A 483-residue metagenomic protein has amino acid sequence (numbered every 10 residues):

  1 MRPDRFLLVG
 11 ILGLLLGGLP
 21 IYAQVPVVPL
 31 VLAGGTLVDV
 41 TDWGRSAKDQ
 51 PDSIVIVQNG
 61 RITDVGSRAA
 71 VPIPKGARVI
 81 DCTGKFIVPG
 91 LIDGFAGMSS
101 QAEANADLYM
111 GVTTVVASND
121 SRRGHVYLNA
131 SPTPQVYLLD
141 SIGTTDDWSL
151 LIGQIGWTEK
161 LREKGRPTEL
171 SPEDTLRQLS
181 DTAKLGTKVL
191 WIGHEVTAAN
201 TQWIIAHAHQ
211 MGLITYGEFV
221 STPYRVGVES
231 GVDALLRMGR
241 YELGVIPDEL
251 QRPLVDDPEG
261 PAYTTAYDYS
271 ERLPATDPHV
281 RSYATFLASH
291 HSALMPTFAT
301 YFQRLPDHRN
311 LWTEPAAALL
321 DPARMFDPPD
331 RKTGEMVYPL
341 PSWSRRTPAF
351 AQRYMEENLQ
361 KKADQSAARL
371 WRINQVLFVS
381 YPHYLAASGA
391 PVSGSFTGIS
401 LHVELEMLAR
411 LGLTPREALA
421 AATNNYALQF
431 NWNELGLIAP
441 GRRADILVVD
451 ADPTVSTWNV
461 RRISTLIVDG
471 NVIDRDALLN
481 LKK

Functional and structural regions predicted by a protein language model:
V9-G18: Bacterial N-terminal signal peptides
I21-A23: Boundary at the C-terminal end of the N-terminal hydrophobic targeting segment
P26-V28, L37, W43-V88: Histidine-rich, glycine-flanked metal-binding segment
L37-I54, G66-R68, F396-I399, T414-L419 (+1 more regions): Acidic, glycine-enriched loop/beta-strand segments at the rims of small-molecule binding/catalytic pockets
C82-P132, D146-L161, G227-G231, L235 (+1 more regions): Metal-associated gating/positioning segment near the N- to mid-region
A104-H125, T133-S141, K184-V196, L213-Y216 (+3 more regions): Divalent metal-dependent hydrolysis catalytic cores, especially in the metallo-beta-lactamase
P132-P134, L139-S230, A234, P247-E249: Histidine/acidic-residue-rich, glycine-tolerant segments that coordinate divalent metal ions
T175-I192, V196, Y241, V245-R410: Active-site neighborhoods of metal-dependent hydrolases
